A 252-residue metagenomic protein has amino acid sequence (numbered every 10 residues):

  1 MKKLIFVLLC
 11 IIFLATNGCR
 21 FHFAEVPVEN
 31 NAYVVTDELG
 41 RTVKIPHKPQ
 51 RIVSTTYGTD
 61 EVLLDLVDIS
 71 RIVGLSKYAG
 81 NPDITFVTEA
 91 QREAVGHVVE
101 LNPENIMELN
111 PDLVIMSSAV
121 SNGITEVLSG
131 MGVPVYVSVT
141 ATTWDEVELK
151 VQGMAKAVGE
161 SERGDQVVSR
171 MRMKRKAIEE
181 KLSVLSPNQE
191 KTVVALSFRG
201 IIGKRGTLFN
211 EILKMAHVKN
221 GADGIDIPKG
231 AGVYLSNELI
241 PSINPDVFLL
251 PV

Functional and structural regions predicted by a protein language model:
I5, N17-D60, E162-V194: Bacterial Sec-exported substrate-binding components of ABC uptake systems
F6-L14: Hydrophobic helical h-region of N-terminal Sec-dependent signal peptides in bacterial secretory/periplasmic proteins
E38-G40, E93-E104, D226-N237: Short helix-initiation/N-cap motifs at beta->coil->alpha
T42, G123-I201, A222-G224, L235 (+1 more regions): Extracytoplasmic substrate-binding proteins
R51-L109, L113-S118, V218-G221: A short, structured surface patch at a secondary-structure boundary
G58-E61, Y78-N81, L113-I115, A119-G123 (+5 more regions): Solvent-exposed loop/turn segments at secondary-structure junctions within structured extracellular/periplasmic domains
N81, R92, G206-G232: Alpha-helical, coiled-coil/dimerization segments enriched in small aliphatic residues
N102-N110, G130-M131, Y234-N244: Short helices/loops that flank or line small-molecule/ion binding pockets
